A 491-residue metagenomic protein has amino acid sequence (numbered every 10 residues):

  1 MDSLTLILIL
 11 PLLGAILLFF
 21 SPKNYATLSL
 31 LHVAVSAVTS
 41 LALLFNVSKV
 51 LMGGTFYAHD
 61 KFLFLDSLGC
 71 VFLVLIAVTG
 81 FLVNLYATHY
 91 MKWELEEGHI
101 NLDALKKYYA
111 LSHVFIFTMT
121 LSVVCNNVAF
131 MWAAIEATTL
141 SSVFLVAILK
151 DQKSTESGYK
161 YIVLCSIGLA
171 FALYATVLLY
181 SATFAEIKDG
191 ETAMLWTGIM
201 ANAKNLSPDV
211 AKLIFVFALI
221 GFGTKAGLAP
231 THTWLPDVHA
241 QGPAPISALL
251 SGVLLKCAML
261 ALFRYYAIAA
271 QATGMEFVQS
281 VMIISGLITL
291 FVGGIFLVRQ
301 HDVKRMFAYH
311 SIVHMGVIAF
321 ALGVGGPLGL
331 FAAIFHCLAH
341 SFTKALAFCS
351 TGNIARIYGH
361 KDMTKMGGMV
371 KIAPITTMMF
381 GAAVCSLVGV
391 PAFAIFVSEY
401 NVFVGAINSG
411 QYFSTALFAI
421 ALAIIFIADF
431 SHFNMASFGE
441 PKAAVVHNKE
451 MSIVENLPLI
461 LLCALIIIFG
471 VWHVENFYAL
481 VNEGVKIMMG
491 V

Functional and structural regions predicted by a protein language model:
M1-L6, L13-A110, N482-I487: Transmembrane helix-loop-helix hairpins at membrane boundaries of multipass inner-membrane proteins
D2, F20-T27, Y57-S67, H99-D103 (+9 more regions): Juxtamembrane loop-transmembrane helix junctions in multi-pass integral membrane proteins, especially the extracellular
Y25-S36, E156-G168, A373-T377, I453-I460: Alpha-helical transmembrane segments and their helix-start/interface "positive-inside/aromatic belt" motifs in integral
A34-L44, C165-V177, A383, L461-H473: Hydrophobic alpha-helical membrane-insertion segments
L82-K92, I116-A129, V143-M435: Hydrophobic transmembrane alpha-helices and their helix-loop junctions in integral membrane proteins
Y109, L249-L255, E455-L459: Select subsegments of transmembrane alpha-helices in polytopic membrane proteins, especially boundary-proximal
T192, G242, A373-P374, D429-V491: Cytoplasmic/organellar membrane-interface segments at the starts of transmembrane helices in multi-pass inner-membrane
